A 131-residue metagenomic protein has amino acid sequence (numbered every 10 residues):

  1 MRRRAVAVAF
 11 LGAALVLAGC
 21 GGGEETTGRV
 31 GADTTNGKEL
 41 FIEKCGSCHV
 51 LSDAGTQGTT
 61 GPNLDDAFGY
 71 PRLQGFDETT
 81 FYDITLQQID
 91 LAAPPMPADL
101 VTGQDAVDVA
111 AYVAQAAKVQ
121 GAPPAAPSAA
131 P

Functional and structural regions predicted by a protein language model:
M1-G19: Sec-dependent bacterial lipoprotein signal peptides
A9, D33-T34, Q74, T102: Short, conserved glycine- and acidic-residue-centered signature motifs in active-site or ligand-binding loops
L17-A18, A117-Q120: A short hydrophobic/aromatic micro-motif that marks alpha-helical segments and, especially, helix-coil
C20-D33, G46, L51-Y70: His/Cys-centered metal/cofactor-coordination and adjacent catalytic loops
C20-L40, P123-P131: Electrostatic cytochrome c docking/interface patches
E39, S52, G58-A117: Extracytoplasmic electron-transfer domains, predominantly the class I c-type cytochrome c fold
E43: Cys/His-enriched microdomains
P97-D99, Q120-P127: Surface-exposed patches in mature extracellular/periplasmic domains of secreted proteins
